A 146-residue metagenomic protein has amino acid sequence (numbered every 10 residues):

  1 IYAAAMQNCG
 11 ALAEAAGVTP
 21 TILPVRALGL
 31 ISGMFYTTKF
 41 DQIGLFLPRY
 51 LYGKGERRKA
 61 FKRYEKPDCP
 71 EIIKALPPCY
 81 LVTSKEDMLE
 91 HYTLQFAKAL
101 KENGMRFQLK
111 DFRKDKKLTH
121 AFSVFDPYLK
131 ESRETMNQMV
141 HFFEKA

Functional and structural regions predicted by a protein language model:
I1-A146: Alpha/beta-hydrolase superfamily serine-hydrolase fold, recognizing
